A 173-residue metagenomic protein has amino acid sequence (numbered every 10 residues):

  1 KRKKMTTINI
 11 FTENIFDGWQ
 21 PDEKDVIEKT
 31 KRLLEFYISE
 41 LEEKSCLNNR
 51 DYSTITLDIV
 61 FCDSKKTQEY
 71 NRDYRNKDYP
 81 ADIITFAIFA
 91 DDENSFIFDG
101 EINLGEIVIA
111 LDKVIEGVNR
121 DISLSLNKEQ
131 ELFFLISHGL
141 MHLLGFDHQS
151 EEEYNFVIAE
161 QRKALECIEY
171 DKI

Functional and structural regions predicted by a protein language model:
K1-F133, L144-I173: An acidic/histidine-cluster motif and surrounding catalytic segment that typifies divalent-metal-assisted enzyme active
I136: A conserved beta-strand element that flanks and buttresses the S-adenosyl-L-methionine
